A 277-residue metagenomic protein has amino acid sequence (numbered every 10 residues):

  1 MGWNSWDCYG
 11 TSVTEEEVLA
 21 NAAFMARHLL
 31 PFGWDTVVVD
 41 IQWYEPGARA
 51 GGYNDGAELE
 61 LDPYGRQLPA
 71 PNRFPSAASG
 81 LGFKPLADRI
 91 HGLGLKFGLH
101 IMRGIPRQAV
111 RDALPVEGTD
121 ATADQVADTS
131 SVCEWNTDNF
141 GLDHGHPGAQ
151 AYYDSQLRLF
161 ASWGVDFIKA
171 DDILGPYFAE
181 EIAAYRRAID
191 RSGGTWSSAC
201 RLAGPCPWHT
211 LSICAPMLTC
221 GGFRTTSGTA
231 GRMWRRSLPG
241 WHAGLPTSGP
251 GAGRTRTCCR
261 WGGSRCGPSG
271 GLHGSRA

Functional and structural regions predicted by a protein language model:
M1-T11: An acidic-aromatic substrate-binding cleft motif
W6-C8, Q42-Y44, M102-P106, I173-G175 (+2 more regions): Active-site beta-loop-alpha junctions enriched in small/polar residues
M25-A161, V165-D172: Aromatic-lined carbohydrate-binding/catalytic grooves of carbohydrate-active enzymes
L30-F32, I90-G92, A161-S162, D190-G193 (+2 more regions): Extracellular/periplasmic catalytic domains that process cell-envelope and extracellular macromolecules
G80-F83, P176-A188: Active-site-adjacent beta->alpha loops and helix N-cap segments on the catalytic face of soluble alpha/beta enzymes
L86-I90, A183-C200: Alpha-helix-loop-beta-strand connector modules within alpha/beta enzyme cores
H100-R103, Q108-V110, R186, T195-S197 (+1 more regions): Intrinsically disordered, low-complexity acidic segments that are enriched in bulky aromatics
A121-S131, H144-G145, A151, R191-A277: Glycan-recognition surfaces
